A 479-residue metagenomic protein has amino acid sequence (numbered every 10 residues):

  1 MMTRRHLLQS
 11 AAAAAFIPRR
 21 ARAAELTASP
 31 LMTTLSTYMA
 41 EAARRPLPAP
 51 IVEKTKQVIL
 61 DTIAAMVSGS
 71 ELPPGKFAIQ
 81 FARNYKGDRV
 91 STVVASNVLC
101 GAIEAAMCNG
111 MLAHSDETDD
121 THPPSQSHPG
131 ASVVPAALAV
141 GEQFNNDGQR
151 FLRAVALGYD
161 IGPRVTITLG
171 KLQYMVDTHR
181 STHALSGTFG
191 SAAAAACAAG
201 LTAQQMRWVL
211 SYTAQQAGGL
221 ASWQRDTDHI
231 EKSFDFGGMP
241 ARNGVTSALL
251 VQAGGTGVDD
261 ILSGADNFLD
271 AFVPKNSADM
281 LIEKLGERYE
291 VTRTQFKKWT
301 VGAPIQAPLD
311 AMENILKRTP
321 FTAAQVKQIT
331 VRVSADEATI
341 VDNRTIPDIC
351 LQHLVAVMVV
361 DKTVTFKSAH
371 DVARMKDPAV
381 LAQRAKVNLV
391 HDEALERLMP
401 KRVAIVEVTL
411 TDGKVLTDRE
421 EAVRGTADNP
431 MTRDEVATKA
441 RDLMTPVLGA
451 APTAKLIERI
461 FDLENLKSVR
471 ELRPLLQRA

Functional and structural regions predicted by a protein language model:
M2-Q126, Q224-N243, L249-A479: Terminal-appendage/accessory-domain detector
A43, D116-D119, V140, F144 (+6 more regions): Structural motif corresponding to the C-terminal cap of alpha-helices
P48, D147-R150, L201-M206, T322 (+1 more regions): Helix N-cap / loop-to-helix initiation motif
I59-A65, A137, S186-C197, V355: Hydrophobic mid-domain F-helix/FG-region of cytochrome P450s
G69, A137-F144, A192-A199, S247-V251 (+2 more regions): Well-ordered alpha-helical scaffold segments within catalytic/enzyme domains
D120-D160: Hydrophobic alpha-helical hairpins/lids featuring a short glycine-rich hinge
G130-L138, L185-A194, A241-T246, A307: Well-ordered alpha-helical segments within folded domains of soluble proteins
Q149-M239: Glycine-rich, mobile lid/loop segments that gate access to catalytic sites or pores
